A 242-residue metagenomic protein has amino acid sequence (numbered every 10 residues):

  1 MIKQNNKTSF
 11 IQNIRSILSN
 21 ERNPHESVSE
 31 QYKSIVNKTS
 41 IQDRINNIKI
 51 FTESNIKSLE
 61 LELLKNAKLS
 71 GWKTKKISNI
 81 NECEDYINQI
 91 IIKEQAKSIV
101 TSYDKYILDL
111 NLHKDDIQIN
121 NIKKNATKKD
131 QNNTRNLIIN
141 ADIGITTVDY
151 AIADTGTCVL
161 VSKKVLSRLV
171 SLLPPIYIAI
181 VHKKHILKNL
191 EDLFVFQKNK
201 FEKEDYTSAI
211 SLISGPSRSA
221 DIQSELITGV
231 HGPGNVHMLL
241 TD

Functional and structural regions predicted by a protein language model:
M1-D242: The feature marks the mature, well-folded catalytic cores of soluble enzymes
